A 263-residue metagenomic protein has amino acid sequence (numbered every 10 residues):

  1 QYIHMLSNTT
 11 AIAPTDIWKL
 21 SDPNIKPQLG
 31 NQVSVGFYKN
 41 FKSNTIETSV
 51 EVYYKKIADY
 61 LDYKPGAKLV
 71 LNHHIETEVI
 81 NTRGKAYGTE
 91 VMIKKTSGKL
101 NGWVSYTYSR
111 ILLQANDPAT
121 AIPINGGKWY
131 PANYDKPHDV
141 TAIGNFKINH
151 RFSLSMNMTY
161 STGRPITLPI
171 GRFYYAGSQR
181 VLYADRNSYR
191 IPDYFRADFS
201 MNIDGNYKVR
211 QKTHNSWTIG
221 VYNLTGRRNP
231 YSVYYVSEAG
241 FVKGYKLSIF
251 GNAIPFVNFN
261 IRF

Functional and structural regions predicted by a protein language model:
Q1-Q32, V52-T77, D117, N157-S178 (+1 more regions): Surface-exposed extracellular loop regions of Gram-negative outer-membrane beta-barrel proteins, predominantly
D16, F37, V50-Y54, V104-Y108 (+3 more regions): Transmembrane beta-barrel strands of outer-membrane/channel proteins
S21, N31-V35, K85-V91, H138-G144 (+3 more regions): Hydrophobic, lipid-facing positions within transmembrane beta-strands of outer-membrane proteins
D22-K26, S43-S105, D139, Y245-L247 (+1 more regions): Outer membrane beta-barrel strand-and-loop segments of large Gram-negative receptors, especially TonB-dependent
S43-T48, K99-G102, H150-L154, K208-R210 (+1 more regions): Repeated loop/turn-to-beta-strand initiation elements of outer-membrane beta-barrel proteins
I46-V50, G102-V104, A142, L154-M156 (+3 more regions): Transmembrane beta-strands of outer-membrane beta-barrel proteins
Y53-K56, I75-I170: Gram-negative outer-membrane beta-barrel transporters
R151, Y160-G177, P192, R196-D198 (+1 more regions): C-terminal beta-signal and adjacent terminal beta-strands/loops of Gram-negative outer-membrane beta-barrel proteins
